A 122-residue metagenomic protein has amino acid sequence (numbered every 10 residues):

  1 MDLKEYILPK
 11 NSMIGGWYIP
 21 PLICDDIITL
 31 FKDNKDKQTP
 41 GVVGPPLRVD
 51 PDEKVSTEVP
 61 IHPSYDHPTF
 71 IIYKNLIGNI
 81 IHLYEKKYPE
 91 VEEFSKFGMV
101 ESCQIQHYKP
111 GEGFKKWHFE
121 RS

Functional and structural regions predicted by a protein language model:
D2-K96: Non-heme Fe(II)/2-oxoglutarate
G15-W17, Q104-H107: Conserved, well-structured core segments
G98-E101: Short, basic and Ser/Thr-rich N-terminal targeting/leader segments
I105-S122: Conserved short histidine dyad/triad with adjacent acidic residue
